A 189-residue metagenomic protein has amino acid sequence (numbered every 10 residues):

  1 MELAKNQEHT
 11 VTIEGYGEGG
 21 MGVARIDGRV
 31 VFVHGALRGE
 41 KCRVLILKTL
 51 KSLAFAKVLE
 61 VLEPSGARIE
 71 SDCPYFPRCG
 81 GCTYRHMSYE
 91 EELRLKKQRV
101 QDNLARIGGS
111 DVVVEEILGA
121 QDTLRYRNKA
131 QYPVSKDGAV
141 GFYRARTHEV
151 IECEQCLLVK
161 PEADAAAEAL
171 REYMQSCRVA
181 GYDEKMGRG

Functional and structural regions predicted by a protein language model:
M1-G189: Accessory RNA-recognition modules of RNA-modification enzymes
